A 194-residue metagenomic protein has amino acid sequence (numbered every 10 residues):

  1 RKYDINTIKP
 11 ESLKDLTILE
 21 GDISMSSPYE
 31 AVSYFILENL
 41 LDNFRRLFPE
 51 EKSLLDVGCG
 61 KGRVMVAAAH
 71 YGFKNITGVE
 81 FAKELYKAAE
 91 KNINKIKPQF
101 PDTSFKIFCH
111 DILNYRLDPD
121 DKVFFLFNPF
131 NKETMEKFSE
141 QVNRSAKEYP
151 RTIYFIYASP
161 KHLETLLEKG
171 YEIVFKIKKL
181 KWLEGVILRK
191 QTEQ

Functional and structural regions predicted by a protein language model:
R1-E50: S-adenosyl-L-methionine
E51-G60: Conserved class I S-adenosyl-L-methionine
G62-V66: Glycine-rich SAM-binding Motif I of class I
K74-V79: Short beta-strand element of Class I
A82: Conserved SAM/SAH-binding beta-strand->alpha-helix loop
K87-P119: S-adenosyl-L-methionine
F108-K147: Active-site segment flanking the S-adenosylmethionine/decSAM binding pocket in AdoMet-dependent transferases
E133-K190: C-terminal substrate-binding/active-site "lid" region of AdoMet-derived donor-dependent transferases
